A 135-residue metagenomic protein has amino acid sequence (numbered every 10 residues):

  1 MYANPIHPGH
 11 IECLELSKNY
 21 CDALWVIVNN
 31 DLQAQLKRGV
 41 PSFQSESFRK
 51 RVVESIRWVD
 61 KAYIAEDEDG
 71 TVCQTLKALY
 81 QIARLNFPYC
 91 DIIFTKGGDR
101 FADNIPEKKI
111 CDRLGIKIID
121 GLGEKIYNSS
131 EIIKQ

Functional and structural regions predicted by a protein language model:
M1-Q135: Nucleotidyltransferase catalytic core that binds NTPs
